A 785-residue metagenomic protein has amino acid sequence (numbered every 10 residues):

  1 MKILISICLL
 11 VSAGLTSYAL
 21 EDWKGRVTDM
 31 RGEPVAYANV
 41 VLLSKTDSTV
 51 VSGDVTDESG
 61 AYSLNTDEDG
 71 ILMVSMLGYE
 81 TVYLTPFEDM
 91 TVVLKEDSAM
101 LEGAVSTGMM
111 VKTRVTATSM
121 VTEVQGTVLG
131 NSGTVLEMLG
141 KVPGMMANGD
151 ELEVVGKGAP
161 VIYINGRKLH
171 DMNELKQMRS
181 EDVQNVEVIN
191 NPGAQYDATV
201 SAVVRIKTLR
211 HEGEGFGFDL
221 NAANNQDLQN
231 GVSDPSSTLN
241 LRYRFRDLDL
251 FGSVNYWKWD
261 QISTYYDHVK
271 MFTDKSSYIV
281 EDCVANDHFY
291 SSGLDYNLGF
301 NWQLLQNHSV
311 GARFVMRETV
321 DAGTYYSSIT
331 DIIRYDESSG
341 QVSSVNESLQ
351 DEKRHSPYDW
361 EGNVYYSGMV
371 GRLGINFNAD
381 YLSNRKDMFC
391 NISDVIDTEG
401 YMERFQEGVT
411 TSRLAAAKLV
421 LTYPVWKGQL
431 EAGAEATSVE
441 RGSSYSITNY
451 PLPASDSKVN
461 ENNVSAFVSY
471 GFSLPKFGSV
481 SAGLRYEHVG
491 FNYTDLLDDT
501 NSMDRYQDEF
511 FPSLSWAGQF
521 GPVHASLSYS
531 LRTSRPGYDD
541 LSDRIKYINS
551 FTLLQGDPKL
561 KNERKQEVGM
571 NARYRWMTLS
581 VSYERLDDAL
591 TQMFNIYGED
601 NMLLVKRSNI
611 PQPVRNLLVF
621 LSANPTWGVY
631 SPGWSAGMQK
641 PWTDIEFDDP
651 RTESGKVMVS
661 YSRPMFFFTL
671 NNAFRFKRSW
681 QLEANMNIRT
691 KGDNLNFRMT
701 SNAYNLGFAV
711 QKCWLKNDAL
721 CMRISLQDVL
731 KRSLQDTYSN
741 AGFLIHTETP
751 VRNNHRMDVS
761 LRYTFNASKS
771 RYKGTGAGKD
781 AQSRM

Functional and structural regions predicted by a protein language model:
V41-L43, S75-Y79, F87-V128, A147-G149 (+2 more regions): Short, acidic, small-residue-rich periplasmic hinge/interaction motif at the N-terminus of Gram-negative outer-membrane
T46-A61: Short, acidic Ser/Thr/Gly-rich low-complexity loop/linker segments typical of extracellular and cell-surface proteins
D89-K95, G103, V135-M138, M172-N173 (+3 more regions): N-terminal periplasmic accessory domains that precede and gate Gram-negative outer-membrane beta-barrel machines
L136-K168, K207: Extracytoplasmic beta-strand/coil segments of soluble accessory domains associated with Gram-negative outer-membrane
K141, R167-A194: Short acidic/polar hinge/loop motifs at secondary-structure boundaries that mediate gating or recognition
G293-D321, N346-D495, A517-H524, T578-V581 (+3 more regions): Face-selective signature of the C-terminal outer-membrane beta-barrel domain
L414-K418, S465, K561, E567 (+1 more regions): Outer membrane beta-barrel strand-and-loop segments of large Gram-negative receptors, especially TonB-dependent
V459-E461, S502-Q507, T533-D587, V605-L618 (+1 more regions): Outer-membrane beta-barrel signature, preferentially recognizing the C-terminal barrel domain of Gram-negative
